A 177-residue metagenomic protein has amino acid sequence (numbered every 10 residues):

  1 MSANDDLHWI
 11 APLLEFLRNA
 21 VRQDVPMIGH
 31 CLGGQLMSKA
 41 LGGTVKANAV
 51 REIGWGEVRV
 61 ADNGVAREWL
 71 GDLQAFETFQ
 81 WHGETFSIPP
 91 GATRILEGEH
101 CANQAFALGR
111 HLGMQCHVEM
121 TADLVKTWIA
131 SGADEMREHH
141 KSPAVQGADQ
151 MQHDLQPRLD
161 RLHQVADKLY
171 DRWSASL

Functional and structural regions predicted by a protein language model:
M1-I28: Flexible gly/pro-rich beta->alpha loop and the following alpha-helix that scaffold active-site loops
H8-A11, L32, A40, P90-G91 (+1 more regions): Generic recognition of short, well-ordered alpha-helical segments
W9-L14, V45-K46, L96-E97, A130-G132: Glycine-rich, phosphate-binding/catalytic loops in enzymes
P12-E15, N19, K39, D123 (+2 more regions): Residue-level signal for well-ordered alpha-helical scaffold segments within enzymatic catalytic domains
A20-T44: Catalytic nucleophile loop
L41-L124: Pocket-forming structural segment of enzyme catalytic cores
M120-L177: Acyltransferase
